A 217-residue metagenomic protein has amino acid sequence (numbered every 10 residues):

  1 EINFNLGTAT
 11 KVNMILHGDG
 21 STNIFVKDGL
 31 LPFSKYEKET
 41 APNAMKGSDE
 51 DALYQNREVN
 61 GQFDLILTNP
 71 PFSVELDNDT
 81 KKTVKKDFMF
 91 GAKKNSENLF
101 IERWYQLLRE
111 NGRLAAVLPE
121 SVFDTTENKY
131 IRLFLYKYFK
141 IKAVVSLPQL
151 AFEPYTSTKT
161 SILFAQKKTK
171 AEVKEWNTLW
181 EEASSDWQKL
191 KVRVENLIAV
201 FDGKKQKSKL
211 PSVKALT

Functional and structural regions predicted by a protein language model:
E1-I141: SAM-dependent methyltransferase catalytic region
K27, L147, Q166: Conserved residues at the C-terminal ends of beta-strands
L31-F33, A151-P154: A short acidic, often aromatic-flanked loop/helix-cap motif at beta-alpha or helix-coil junctions that lines enzyme
G91, L150-A151: Glycine-rich "substrate-gating" loop/helix at the edge of Rossmann-like oxidoreductase active sites
K140-L150: Conserved S-adenosyl-L-methionine
E153-T217: Flexible, glycine-/basic-rich loop-and-beta segments that form/coincide with the SAM-dependent methyltransferase
